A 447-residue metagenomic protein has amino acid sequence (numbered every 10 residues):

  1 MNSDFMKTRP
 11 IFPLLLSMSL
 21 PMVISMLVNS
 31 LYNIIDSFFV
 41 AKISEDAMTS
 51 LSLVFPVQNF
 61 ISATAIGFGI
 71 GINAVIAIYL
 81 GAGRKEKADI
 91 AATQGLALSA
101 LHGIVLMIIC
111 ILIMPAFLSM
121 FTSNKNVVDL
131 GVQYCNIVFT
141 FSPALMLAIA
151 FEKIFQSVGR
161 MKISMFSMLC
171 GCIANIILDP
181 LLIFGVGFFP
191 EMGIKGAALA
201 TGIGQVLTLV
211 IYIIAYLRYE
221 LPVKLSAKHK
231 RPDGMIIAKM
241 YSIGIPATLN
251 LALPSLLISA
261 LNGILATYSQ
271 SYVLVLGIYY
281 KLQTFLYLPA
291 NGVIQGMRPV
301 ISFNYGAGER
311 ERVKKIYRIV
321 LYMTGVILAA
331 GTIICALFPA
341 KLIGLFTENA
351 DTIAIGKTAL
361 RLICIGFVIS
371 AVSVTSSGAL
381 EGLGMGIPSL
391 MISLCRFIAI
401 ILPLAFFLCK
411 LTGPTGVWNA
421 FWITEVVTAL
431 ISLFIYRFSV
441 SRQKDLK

Functional and structural regions predicted by a protein language model:
M1-S19, I76-P143, F189-I245, I301-G366 (+1 more regions): Short alpha-helical transmembrane segments in multi-pass integral membrane proteins
M6-F38, K42-I43, N59-G71, V75 (+8 more regions): N-terminal transmembrane alpha-helices
S17-D36, I137, G171, G204-T208 (+4 more regions): Transmembrane helical elements of multi-pass membrane transporters/channels
M22, M26, F38, A74 (+15 more regions): Transmembrane alpha-helix boundary and packing residues in multipass membrane permease domains and related
L27, L31-T49, L118-K125, L181-M192 (+4 more regions): Helix-terminus/linker motif at the lipid-water interface of multi-pass membrane proteins
M48-I108, L145-G159, I163-S164, N262 (+3 more regions): Small-residue-rich hydrophobic transmembrane alpha-helices
F60-A63, N175-P180, L209-I213, F285-L288 (+3 more regions): Hydrophobic transmembrane alpha-helices of multi-pass small-molecule transporters
G69, N73, V138-Q156, S164-C172 (+5 more regions): Short runs within selected transmembrane alpha-helices of multi-pass transporters and secretion channels
